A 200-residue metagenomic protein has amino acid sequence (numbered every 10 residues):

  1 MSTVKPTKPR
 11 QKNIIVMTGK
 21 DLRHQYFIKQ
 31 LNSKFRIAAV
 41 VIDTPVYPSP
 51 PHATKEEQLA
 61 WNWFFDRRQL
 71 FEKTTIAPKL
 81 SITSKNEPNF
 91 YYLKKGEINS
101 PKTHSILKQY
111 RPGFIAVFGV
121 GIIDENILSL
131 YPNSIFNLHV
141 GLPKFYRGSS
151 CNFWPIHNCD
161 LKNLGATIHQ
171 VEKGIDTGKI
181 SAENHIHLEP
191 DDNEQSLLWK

Functional and structural regions predicted by a protein language model:
M1-K200: One-carbon transfer enzymes
